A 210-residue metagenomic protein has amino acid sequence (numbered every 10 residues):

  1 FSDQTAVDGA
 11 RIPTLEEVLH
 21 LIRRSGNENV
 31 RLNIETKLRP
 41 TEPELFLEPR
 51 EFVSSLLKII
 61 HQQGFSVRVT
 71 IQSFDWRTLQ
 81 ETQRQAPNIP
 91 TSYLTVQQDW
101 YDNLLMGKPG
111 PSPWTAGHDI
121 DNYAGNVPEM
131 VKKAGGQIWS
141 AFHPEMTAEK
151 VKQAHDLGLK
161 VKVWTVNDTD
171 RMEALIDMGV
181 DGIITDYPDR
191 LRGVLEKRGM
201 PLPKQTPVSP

Functional and structural regions predicted by a protein language model:
F1-P90, L94-Q98, P111-Y123, K133-F142 (+1 more regions): Metal-dependent phosphodiesterase/phospholipase catalytic core, i.e., the His/Asp/Glu-rich active-site region
Y93-L94, Y101-P210: C-terminal active-site rim and adjoining tail of enzyme catalytic domains
